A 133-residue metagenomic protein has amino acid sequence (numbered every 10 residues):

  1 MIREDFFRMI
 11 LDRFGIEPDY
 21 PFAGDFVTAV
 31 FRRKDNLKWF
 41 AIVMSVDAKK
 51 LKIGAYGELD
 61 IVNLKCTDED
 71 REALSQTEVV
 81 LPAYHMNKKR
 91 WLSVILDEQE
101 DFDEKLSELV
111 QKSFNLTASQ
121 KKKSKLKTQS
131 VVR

Functional and structural regions predicted by a protein language model:
M1-R133: Charge-dense, helix-prone N-terminal extensions
